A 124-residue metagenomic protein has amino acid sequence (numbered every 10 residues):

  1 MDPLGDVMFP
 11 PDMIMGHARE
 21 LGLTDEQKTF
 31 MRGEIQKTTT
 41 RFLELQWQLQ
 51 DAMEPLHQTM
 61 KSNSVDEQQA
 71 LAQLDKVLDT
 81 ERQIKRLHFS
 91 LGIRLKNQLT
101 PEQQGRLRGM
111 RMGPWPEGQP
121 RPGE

Functional and structural regions predicted by a protein language model:
M1-E124: Charge-rich (acidic/polar
